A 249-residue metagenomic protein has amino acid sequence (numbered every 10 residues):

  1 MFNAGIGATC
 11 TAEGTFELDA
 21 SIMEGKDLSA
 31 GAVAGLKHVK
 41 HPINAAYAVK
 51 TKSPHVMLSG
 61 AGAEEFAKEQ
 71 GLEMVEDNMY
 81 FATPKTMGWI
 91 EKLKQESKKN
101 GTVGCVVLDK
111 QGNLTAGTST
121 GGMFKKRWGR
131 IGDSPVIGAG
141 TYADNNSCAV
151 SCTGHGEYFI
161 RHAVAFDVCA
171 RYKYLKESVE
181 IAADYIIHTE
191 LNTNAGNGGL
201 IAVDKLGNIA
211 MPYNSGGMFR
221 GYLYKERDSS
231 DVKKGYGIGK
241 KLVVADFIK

Functional and structural regions predicted by a protein language model:
M1-K249: Alpha/propeptide regions of enzymes that mature by internal proteolysis
